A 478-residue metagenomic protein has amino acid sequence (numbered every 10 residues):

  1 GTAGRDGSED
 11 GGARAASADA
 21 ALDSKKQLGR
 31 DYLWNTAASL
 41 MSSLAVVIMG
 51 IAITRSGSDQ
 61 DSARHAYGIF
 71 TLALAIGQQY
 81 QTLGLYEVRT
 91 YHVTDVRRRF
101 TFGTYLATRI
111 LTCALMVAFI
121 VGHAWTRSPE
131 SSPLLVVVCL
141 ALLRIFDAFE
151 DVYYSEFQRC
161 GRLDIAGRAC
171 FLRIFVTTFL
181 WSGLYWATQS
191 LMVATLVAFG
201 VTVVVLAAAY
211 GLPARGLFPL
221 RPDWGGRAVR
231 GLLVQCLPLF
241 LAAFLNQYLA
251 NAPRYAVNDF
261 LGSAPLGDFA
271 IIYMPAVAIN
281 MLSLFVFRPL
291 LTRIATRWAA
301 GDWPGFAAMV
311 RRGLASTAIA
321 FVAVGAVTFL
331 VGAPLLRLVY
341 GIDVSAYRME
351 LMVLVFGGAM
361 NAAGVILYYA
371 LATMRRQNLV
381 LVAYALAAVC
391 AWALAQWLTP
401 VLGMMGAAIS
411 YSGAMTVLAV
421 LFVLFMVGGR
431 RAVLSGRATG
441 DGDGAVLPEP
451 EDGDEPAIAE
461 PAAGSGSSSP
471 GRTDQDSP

Functional and structural regions predicted by a protein language model:
G1-L28, D164-A169, L191-V193, A207-A250 (+5 more regions): Interhelical loop/hinge segments that connect adjacent transmembrane helices in multipass membrane
E9, D23-L85, V117, T178 (+5 more regions): Signature of the first transmembrane helix
K26-S43, A73-W125, S131, L135 (+1 more regions): Membrane-water interface segments that mark the loop-to-transmembrane alpha-helix transition
S58-H65, A124-L140, S263, P304 (+1 more regions): Interfacial segments at transmembrane-helix termini and the short loops linking adjacent helices
F70, L74-Q81, N246, F269-A295 (+2 more regions): Transmembrane helix-bundle signature of multi-pass secondary active exporters and lipid flippases
Q81-F100, R159, I272, A276-G301 (+1 more regions): Helix-loop junctions and terminal segments of transmembrane helices in multi-pass membrane transport/translocation
V88-F100, I145-C170, F356-A383: Membrane-interface junctions at transmembrane-helix termini in multi-pass inner-membrane proteins
P133-A141, G167-L217, Q235, Y273 (+2 more regions): Hydrophobic alpha-helical transmembrane segments
